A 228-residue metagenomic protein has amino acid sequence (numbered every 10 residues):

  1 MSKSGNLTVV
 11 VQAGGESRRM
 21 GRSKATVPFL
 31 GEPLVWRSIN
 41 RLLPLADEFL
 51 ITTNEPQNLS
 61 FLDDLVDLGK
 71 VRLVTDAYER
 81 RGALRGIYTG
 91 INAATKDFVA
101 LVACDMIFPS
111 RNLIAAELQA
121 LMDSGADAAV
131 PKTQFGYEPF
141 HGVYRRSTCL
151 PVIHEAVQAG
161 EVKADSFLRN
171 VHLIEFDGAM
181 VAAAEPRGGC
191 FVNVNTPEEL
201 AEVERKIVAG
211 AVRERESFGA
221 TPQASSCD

Functional and structural regions predicted by a protein language model:
M1-T8, P197-D228: SAM-dependent methyltransferases
S2-F140, R146-E161, R169-G189, R205-V208: Nucleotide and nucleotide-moiety/phosphate-recognizing core
R145, T196: Short, conserved phosphate/pyrophosphate- and ester-handling motifs at nucleotide-, phospho-/glycolipid
